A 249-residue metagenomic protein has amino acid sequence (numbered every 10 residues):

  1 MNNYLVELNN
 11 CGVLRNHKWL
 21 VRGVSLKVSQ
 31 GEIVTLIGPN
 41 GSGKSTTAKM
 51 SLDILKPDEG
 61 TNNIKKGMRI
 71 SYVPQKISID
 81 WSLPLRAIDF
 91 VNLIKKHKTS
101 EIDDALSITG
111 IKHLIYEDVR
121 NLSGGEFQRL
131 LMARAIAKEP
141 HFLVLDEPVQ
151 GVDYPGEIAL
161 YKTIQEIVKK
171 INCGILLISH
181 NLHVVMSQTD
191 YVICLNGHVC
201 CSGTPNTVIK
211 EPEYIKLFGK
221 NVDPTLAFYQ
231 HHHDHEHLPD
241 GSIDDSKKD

Functional and structural regions predicted by a protein language model:
T99-L114: Conserved ABC ATPase "signature" region
D118-L122, E126: Conserved ABC ATPase signature
E139: Conserved catalytic motifs of ABC-family nucleotide-binding domains
L143-E147: Catalytic Walker B motif of ABC-type/P-loop ATPase nucleotide-binding domains
S179-H180: H-loop/switch region of ABC-family ATPase nucleotide-binding domains
V192-T204: H-loop (His-switch) and adjacent beta-strand-loop-beta switch element of ABC-type ATPase nucleotide-binding domains
K210, L217-D249: ABC ATPase nucleotide-binding domains
